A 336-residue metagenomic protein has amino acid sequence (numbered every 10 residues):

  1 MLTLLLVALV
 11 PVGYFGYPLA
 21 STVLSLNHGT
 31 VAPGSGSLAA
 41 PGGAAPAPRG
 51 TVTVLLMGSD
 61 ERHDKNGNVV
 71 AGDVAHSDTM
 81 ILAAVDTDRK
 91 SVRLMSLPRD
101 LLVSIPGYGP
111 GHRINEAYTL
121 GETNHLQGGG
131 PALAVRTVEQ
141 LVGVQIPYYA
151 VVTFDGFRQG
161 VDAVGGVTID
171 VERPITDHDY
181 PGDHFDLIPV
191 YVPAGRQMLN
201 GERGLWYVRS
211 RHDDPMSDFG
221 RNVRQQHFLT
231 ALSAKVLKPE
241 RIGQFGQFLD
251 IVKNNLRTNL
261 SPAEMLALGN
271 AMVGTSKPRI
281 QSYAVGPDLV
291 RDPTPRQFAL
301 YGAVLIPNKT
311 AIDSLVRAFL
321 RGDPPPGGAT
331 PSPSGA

Functional and structural regions predicted by a protein language model:
M1-A336: Non-catalytic, solvent-exposed segments at the cell envelope interface
